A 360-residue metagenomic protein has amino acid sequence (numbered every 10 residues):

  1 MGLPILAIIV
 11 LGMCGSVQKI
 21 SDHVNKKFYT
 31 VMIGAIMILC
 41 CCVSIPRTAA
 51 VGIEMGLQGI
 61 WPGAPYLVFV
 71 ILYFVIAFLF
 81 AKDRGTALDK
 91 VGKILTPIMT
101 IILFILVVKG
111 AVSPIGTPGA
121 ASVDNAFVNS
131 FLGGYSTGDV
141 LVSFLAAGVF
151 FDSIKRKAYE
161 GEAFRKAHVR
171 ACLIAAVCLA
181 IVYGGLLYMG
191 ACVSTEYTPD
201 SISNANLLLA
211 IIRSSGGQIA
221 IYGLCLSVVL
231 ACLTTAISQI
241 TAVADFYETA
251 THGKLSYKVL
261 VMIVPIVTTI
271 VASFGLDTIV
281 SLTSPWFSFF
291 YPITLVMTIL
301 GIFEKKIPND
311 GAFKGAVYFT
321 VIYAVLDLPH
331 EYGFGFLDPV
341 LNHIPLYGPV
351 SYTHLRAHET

Functional and structural regions predicted by a protein language model:
G2-G63: Membrane helical hairpin/interfacial module
G15-K19, F74-L95, R156-K157, T269-S281 (+1 more regions): Membrane-water interface regions at transmembrane-helix termini and the short interhelical loops of multi-pass membrane
V31-A35, G59-K82, P97-A111, V140-D152 (+3 more regions): Transmembrane alpha-helical segments of multi-pass small-molecule transport proteins
M37-C41, V107-P114, V123-M189, A220-T235 (+2 more regions): Hydrophobic, membrane-embedded alpha-helices of multi-pass small-molecule transporters
S44-A49, I221-A250: Membrane-helix boundary/coupling elements in multi-pass transport proteins
I45-F69, S113-Y135, L328-G348: Inter-helical loop and helix-membrane interface segments of multi-pass membrane transporters/permeases
V177-L207: Extracellular/periplasmic helix-exit of transmembrane alpha-helices
T353-T360: Conserved small/polar residues in nucleotide/adenosyl-binding loops
